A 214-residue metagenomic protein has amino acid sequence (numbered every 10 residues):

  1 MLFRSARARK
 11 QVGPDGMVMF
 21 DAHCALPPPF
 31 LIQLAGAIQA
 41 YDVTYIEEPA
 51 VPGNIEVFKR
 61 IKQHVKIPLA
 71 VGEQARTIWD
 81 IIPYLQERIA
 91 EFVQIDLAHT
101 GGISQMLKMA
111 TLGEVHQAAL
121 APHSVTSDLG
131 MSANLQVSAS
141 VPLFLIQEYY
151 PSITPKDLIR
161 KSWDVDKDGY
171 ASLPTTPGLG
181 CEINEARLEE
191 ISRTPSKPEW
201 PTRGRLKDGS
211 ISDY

Functional and structural regions predicted by a protein language model:
M1-F3, A8, S192, T202: Short, intrinsically disordered low-complexity segments
F3-V65: Metal-dependent enolase-superfamily TIM-barrel catalytic cores that perform enediolate-based chemistry
R4, G130, N184-R187: Alpha-helical structural motif
R9-V12, D42, S138-P142, S192-P195: Structural signal for hydrophobic packing residues in well-ordered secondary-structure cores of soluble enzyme domains
G36, D42, V51-G178, E182: Shared catalytic-loop signature of beta/alpha-barrel
I159-Y214: C-terminal extensions of enzymes
